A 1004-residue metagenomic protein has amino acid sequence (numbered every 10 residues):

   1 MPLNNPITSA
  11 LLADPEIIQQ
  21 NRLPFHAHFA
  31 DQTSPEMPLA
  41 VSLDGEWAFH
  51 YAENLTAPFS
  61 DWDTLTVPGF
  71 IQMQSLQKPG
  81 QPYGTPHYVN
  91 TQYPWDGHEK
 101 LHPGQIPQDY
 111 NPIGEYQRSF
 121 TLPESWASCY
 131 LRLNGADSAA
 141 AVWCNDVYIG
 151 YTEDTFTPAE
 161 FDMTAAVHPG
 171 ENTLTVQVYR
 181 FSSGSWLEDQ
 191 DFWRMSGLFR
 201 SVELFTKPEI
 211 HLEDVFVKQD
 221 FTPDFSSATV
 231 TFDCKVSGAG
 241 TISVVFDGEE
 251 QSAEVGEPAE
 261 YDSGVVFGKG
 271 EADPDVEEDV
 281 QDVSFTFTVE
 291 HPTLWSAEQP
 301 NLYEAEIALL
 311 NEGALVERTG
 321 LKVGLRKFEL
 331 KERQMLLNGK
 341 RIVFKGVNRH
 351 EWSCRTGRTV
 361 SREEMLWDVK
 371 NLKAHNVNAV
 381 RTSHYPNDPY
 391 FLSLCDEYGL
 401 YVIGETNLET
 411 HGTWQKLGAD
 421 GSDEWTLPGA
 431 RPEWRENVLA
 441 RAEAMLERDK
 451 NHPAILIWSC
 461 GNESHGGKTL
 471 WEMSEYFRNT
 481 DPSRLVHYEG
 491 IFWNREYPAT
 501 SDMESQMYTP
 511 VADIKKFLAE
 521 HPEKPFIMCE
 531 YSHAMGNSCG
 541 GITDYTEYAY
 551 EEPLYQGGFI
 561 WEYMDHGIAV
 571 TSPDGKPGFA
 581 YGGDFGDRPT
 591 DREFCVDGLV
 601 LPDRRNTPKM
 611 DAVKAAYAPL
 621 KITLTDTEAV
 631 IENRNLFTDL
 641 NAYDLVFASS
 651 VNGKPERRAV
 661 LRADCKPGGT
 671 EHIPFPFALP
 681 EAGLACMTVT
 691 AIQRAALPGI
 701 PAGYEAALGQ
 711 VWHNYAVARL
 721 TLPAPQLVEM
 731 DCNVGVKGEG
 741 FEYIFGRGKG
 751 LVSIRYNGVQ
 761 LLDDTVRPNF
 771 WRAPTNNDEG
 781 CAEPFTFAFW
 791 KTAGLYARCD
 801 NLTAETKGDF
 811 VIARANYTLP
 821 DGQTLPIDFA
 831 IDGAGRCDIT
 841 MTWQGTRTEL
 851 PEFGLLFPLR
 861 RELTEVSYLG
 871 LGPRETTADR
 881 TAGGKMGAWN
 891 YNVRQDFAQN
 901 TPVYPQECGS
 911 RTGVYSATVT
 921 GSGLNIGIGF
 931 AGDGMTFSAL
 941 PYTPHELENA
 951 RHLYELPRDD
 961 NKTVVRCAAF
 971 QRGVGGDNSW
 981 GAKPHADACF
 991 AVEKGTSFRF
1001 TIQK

Functional and structural regions predicted by a protein language model:
P2-P35, L76-Q77, V89, V147 (+4 more regions): Extended substrate-binding grooves/exosites of carbohydrate-active enzymes
L3-T8, L12-Q19, A30-S34, A48-A52 (+8 more regions): Accessory beta-strand-rich segments of carbohydrate-active enzymes
I71-Q74, Y83-V89, G135, R180 (+3 more regions): Beta-strand/loop-rich accessory regions of lumenal/periplasmic or secreted enzymes, predominantly carbohydrate-active
P82-I106, E153-T155, M163, V167-S227 (+9 more regions): An acidic-aromatic loop/edge-strand motif
Y116-R118, T157-F161, Q281-F287, G669-F675 (+1 more regions): Short strand-edge motifs at loop-to-beta-strand transitions and within beta-strands of extracellular beta-rich domains
C144, S227-G270, V283, A305 (+3 more regions): Beta-strand-rich binding/interaction modules
C144-T173, Q177-D191, G256-D279, S284-W295 (+2 more regions): Beta-strand-rich ligand-recognition modules
Q190-H211, H566, G575-L624, R634-A642 (+6 more regions): Catalytic cores of secreted or luminal carbohydrate-active enzymes
